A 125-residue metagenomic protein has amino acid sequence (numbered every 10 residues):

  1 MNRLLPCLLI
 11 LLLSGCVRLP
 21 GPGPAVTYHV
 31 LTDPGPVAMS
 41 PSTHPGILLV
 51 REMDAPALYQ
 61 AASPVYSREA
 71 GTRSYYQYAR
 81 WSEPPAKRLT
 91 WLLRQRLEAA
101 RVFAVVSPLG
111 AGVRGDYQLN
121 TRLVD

Functional and structural regions predicted by a protein language model:
N2-I10: Sec-dependent signal peptide recognition, specifically the positively charged N-region followed immediately by
P6, A55, E98: Residue-level marker of positions within ordered structural domains that often coincide with functionally constrained
L12-G15: C-terminal motif of bacterial Sec signal peptides marking the signal peptidase cleavage site
V17-A86: A structural "domain/chain start" motif
V17-M39, Y75, Q95, A99-D125: Surface-exposed short loop/turn segments
